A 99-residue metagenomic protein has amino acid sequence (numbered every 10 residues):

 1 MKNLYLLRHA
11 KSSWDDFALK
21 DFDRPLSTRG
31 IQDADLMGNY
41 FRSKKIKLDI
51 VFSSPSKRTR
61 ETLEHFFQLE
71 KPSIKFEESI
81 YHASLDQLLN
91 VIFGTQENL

Functional and structural regions predicted by a protein language model:
M1-Y5: Extreme N-terminal starter segment of soluble prokaryotic enzymes
L7-A83: Active-site-proximal alpha-helix that buttresses catalytic centers in soluble enzyme cores
K44-I46, G94-L99: Glycine-rich phosphate-binding loop signature in dinucleotide/nucleotide-binding domains
I80-E97: Short phosphate-binding loop-to-helix
